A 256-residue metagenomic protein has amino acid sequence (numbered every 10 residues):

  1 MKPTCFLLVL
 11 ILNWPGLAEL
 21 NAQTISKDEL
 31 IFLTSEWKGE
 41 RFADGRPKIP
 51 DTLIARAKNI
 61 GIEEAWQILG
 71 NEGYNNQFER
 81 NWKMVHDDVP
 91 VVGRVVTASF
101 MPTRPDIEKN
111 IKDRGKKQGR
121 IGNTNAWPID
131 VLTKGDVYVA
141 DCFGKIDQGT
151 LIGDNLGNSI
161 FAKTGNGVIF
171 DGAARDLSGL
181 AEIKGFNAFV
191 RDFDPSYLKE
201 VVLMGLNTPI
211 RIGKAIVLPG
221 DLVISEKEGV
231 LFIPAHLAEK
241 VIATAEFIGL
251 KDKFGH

Functional and structural regions predicted by a protein language model:
C5-G16: Bacterial N-terminal signal peptides
A18-A22: Boundary at the C-terminal end of the N-terminal hydrophobic targeting segment
Q23-W66: N-terminal pre-domain segments of enzymes
K38-F42, I210, V223: Active-site and channel-lining beta-strand-loop segments that bind or position nucleotide-derived/phosphorylated
G45, I160, D221-V223: Buried hydrophobic positions in well-ordered alpha/beta secondary-structure cores of metabolic enzymes
R56-E64, I68-P219, I233-H256: Feature captures the catalytic cores and cofactor-binding loops of soluble hydro-lyases/lyases that act on carboxylate
E228-L231: Channel- or pocket-lining gating/hinge segments that regulate access to a cavity or pore
